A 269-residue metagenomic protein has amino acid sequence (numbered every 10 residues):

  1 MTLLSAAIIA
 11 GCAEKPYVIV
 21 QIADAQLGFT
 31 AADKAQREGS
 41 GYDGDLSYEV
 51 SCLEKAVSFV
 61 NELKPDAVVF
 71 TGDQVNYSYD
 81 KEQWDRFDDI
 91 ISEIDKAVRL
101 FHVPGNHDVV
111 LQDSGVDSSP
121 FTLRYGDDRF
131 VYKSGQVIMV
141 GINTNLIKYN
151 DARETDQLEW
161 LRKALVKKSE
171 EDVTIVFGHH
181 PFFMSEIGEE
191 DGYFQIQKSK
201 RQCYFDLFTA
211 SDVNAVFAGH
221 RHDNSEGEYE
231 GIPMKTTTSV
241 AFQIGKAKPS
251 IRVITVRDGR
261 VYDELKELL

Functional and structural regions predicted by a protein language model:
M1-T2: N-terminal export leaders
C12-K81: N-terminal active-site segment of His-dependent metallophosphoesterases
I19-Q21, V69, M139-G141, I175-F177 (+1 more regions): Structural motif
D24, G72-D73, G105-N106, I142 (+2 more regions): Active-site glycine-centered loops adjacent to acidic/histidine catalytic or metal-binding residues that shape
A32-R37, T144-N145, E186-E190: Short acidic, glycine/proline-rich loop/turn micro-motifs
R37-S40, D80-V173, F194-A215, E226-E264: Extended active-site neighborhood of metal-dependent phosphoesterases/phosphodiesterases
K168-E186: Short acidic, glycine-rich surface-loop motifs adjacent to enzyme active sites
